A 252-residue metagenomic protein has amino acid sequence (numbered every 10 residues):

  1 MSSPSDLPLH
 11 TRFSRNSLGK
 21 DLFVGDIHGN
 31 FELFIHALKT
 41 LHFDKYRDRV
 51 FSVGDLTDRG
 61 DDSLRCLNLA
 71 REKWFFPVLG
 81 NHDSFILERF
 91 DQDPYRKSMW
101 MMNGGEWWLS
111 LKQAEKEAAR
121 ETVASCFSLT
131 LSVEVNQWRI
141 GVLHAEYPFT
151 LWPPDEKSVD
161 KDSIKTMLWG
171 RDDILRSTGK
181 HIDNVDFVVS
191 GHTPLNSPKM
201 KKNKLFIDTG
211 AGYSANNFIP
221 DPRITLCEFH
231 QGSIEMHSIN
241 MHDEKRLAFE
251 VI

Functional and structural regions predicted by a protein language model:
S2, K20, V24, G29-M99 (+1 more regions): Core catalytic region of metal-dependent phosphoesterases/phosphodiesterases, especially metallo-beta-lactamase-like
S2, N16-S17, K180-I252: Acidic, His/Gly-rich catalytic cores of divalent-metal-dependent hydrolytic chemistry
R15-L22, S132-G141, K201-K202: Beta-strand-turn-beta hairpins that frame and shape the catalytic cleft of phosphate-ester-processing enzymes
V24-G25, F51-G54, P77-G80, L143 (+2 more regions): Active-site neighborhood of phospho(di)ester-bond hydrolases with catalytic His/Asp-centered motifs
H28-E32, D58-D61, S84-E88, P148-T150 (+2 more regions): Active-site environment of divalent metal-dependent phosphoester hydrolases
S63-R139, K161-I174: Active-site neighborhood of divalent metal-dependent phosphoester bond hydrolases
Y95-R96, E146-I182, A215-N216: Active-site-proximal segments of metal-dependent phosphoesterases and phosphodiesterases across multiple
N136-W138, L143-Y147, G191-T193: Short, well-ordered beta-to-alpha junction loops that form the rim of enzyme active sites and present histidine/acidic
